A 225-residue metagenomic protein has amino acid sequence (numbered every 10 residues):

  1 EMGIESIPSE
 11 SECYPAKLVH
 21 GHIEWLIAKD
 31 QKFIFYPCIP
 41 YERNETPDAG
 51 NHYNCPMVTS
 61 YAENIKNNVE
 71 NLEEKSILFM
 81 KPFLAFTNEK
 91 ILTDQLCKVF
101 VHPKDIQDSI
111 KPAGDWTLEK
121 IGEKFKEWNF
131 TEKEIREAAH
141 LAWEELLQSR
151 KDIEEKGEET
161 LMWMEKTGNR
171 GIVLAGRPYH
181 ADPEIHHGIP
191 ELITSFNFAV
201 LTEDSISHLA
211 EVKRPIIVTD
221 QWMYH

Functional and structural regions predicted by a protein language model:
E1-H225: An N-terminal assembly and electron-transfer interface module characteristic of large anaerobic redox and radical
